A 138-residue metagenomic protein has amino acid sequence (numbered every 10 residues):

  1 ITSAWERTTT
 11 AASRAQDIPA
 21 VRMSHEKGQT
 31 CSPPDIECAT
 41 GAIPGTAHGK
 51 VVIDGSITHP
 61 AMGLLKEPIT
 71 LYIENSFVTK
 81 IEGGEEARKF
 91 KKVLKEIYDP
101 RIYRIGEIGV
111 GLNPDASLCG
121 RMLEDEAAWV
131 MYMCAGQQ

Functional and structural regions predicted by a protein language model:
I1-V51, G55-E74, D99: Active-site bordering "gate/hinge" segments that shape substrate access to catalytic or cofactor-binding pockets
R14, D54-I57, E74-V78, G83-E86 (+2 more regions): Histidine- and/or cysteine-centered catalytic micro-motif in compact active-site loops
R22-S24, Y72-N75, V93-K95, R101-I102 (+1 more regions): Short, surface-exposed linear patches
G28-S32, G49-V51, E86-F90, G109-P114: A short linear-motif detector with a strong N-terminal bias
D35, K50, V93, R104-E107 (+1 more regions): Residue-level preference for alpha-helix termini and adjacent loops
G63-L64, G83-G84, C119-M122: Short conserved micro-motifs at the rims of enzyme active sites and ligand-binding pockets
K80-G109: C-terminal, non-catalytic macromolecule-binding modules
R101-Q138: Cysteine/selenocysteine-centered motifs that mediate thiol-based redox chemistry or coordinate metal-sulfur cofactors
